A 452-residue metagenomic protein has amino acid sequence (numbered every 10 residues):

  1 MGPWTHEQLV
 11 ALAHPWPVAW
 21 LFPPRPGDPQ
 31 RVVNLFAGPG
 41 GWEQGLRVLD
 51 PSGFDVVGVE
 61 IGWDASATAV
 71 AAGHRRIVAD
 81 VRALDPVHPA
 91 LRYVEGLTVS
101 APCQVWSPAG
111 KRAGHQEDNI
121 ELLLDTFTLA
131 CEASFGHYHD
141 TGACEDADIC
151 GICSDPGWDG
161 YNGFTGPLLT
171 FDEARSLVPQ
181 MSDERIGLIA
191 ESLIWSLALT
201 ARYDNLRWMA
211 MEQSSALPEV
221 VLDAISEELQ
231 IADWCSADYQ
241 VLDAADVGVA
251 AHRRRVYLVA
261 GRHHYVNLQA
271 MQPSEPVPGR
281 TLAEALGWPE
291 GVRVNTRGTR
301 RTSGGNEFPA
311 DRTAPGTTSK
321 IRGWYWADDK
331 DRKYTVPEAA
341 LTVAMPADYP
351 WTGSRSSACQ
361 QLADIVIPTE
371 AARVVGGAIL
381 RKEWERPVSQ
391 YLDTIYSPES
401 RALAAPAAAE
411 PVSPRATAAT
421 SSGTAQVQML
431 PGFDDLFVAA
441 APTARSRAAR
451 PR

Functional and structural regions predicted by a protein language model:
M1-R452: Conserved active-site and SAM-binding loop architecture of S-adenosyl-L-methionine-dependent nucleic-acid
